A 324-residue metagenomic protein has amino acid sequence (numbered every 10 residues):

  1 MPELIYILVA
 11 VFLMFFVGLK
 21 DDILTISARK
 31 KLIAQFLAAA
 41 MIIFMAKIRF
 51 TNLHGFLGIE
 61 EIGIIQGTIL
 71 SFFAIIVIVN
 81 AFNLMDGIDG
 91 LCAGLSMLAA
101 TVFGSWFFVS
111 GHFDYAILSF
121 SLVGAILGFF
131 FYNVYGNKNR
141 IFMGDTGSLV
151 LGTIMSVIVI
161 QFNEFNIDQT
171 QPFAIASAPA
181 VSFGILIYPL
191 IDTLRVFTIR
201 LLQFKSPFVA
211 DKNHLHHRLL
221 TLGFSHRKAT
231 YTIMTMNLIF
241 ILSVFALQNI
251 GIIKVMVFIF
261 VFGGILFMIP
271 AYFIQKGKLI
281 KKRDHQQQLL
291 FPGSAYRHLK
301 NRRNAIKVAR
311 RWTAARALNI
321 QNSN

Functional and structural regions predicted by a protein language model:
M1, K20-I26, I43-L57, N163-N166: Transmembrane alpha-helix boundary signature
P2-F16, C92-L222, H226-R302, T313 (+1 more regions): Alpha-helical transmembrane segments
V9-F16, A34-R49, L70-N80, S96-V102 (+1 more regions): Membrane-embedded alpha-helical core segments of multi-pass
D21, E61, F73, N80 (+2 more regions): Juxtamembrane loop-helix boundary motifs flanking transmembrane segments in multi-pass membrane proteins
I23-K30, L202: Interfacial helix-loop-helix linkers and transmembrane-helix boundary segments in multi-pass membrane proteins
A28-A39, G147: Pore- or pathway-lining transmembrane helices of multi-pass membrane proteins that form conduits for solutes/ions
L57-I69, I175-S182: Short aromatic-rich membrane-water interface segments that cap or initiate transmembrane helices in multi-pass membrane
